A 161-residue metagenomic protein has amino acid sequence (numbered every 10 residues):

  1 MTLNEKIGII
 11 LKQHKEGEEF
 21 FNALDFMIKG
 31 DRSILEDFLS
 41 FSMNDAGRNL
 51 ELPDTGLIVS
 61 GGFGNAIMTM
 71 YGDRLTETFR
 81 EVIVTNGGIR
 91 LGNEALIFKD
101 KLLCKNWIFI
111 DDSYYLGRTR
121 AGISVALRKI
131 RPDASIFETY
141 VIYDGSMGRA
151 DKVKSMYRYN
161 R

Functional and structural regions predicted by a protein language model:
M1-R161: PRPP-associated nucleotide enzymes
